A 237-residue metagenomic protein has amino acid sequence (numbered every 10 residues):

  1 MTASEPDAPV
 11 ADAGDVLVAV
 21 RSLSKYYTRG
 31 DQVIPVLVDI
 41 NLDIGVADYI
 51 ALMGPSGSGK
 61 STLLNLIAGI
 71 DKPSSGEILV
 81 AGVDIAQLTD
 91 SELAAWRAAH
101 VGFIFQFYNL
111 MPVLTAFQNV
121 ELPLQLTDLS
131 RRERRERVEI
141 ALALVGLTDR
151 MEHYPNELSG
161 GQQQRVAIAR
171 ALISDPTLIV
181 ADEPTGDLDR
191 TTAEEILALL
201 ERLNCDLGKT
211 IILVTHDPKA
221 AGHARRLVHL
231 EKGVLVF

Functional and structural regions predicted by a protein language model:
M1-Y26, V236-F237: ABC-family P-loop ATPase nucleotide-binding domain
D15-E231: ABC family nucleotide-binding domain
